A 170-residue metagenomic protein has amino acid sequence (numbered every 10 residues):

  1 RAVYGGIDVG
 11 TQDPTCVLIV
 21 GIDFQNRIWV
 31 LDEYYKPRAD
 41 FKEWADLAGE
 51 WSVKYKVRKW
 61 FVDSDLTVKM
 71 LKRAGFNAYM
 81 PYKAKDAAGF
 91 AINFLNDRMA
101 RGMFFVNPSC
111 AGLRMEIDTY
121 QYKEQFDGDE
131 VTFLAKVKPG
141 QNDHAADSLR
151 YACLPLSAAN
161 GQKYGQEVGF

Functional and structural regions predicted by a protein language model:
R1-D32: Conserved helicase/translocase motor-coupling segment
T15, M70, L154: Active-site-proximal flexible loops/turns
T15, R58, A146: Residue-level detector of short, conserved catalytic/binding motifs and their immediate flanks
F24-G140, S157-K163, E167-F170: Mg2+-dependent endonuclease catalytic cores in nucleic-acid-processing enzymes, primarily RNase H-like
H144-L156: Stable alpha-helical structural segments in soluble proteins, enriched in small hydrophobic residues
